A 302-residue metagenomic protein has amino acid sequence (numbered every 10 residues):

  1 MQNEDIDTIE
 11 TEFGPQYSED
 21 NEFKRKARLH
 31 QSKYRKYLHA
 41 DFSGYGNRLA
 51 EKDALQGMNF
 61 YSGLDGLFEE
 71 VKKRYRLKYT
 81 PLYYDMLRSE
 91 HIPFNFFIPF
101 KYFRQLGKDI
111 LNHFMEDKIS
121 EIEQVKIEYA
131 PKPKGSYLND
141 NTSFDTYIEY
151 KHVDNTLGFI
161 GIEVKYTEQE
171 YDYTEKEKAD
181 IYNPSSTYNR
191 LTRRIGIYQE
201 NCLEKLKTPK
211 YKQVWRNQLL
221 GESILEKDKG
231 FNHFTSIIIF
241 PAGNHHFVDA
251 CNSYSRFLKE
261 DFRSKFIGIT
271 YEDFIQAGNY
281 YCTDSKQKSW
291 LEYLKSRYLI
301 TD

Functional and structural regions predicted by a protein language model:
M1-E128: Nuclease-adjacent, charged terminal/linker segments that flank catalytic cores
R88-I92, L138-T142, L206-R216: Phosphate/oxyanion-binding active-site loops and adjacent basic polyanion-contact surfaces
K108, D172-T174, Q218, H245-Y254: A short acidic (Asp/Glu
E121-D154: Active-site metal-binding core of divalent-cation-utilizing nuclease and nuclease-like domains
T146-Y150, G158-E168, N217: Conserved catalytic cores of phosphodiester-cleaving nucleases, focusing on short active-site segments
G161-E163, F234-A242: Extended hydrophobic secondary-structure segments that form protein cores and membrane-embedded regions
E170-S236: Acidic, metal/cofactor-coordinating or nucleic-acid-engaging core segments within structured domains
A250-D302: Polybasic (Lys/Arg-rich)
